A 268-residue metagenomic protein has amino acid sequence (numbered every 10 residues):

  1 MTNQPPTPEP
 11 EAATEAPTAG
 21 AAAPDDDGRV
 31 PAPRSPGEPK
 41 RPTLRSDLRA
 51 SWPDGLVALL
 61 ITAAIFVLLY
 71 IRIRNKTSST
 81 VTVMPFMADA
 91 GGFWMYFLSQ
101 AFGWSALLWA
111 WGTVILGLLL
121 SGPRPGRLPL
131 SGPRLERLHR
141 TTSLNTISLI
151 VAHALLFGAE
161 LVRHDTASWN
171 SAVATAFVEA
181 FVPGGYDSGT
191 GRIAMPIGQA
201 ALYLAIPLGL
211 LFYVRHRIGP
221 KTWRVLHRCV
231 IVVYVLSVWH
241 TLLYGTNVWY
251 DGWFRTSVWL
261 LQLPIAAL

Functional and structural regions predicted by a protein language model:
T2-L268: Membrane-embedded alpha-helical bundles that constitute the cytochrome b-like, heme-associated redox core of multi-pass
